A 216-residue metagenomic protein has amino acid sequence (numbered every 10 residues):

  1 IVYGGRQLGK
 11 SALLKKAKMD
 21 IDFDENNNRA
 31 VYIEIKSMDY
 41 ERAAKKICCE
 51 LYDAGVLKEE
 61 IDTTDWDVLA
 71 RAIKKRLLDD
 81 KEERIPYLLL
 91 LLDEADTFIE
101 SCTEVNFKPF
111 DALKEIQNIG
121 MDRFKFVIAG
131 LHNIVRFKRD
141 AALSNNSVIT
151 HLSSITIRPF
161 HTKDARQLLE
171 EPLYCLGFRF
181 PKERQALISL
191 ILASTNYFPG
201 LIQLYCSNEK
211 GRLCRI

Functional and structural regions predicted by a protein language model:
V2-A30: P-loop NTPase Walker A phosphate-binding motif
R29-E60: Conserved NTP-binding/hydrolysis module of P-loop NTPases
D65-A70, R179-S194: Short conserved motifs of the RecA-like P-loop NTPase core
D67-N133, K138-V148: Conserved Walker B catalytic segment
T156-Q185, Y205: Conserved small helical "lid"/interfacial subdomain of P-loop NTPases
T195-S207: The conserved phosphate-sensing helix
C206-I216: Conserved C-terminal helix/linker of AAA+ ATPases
